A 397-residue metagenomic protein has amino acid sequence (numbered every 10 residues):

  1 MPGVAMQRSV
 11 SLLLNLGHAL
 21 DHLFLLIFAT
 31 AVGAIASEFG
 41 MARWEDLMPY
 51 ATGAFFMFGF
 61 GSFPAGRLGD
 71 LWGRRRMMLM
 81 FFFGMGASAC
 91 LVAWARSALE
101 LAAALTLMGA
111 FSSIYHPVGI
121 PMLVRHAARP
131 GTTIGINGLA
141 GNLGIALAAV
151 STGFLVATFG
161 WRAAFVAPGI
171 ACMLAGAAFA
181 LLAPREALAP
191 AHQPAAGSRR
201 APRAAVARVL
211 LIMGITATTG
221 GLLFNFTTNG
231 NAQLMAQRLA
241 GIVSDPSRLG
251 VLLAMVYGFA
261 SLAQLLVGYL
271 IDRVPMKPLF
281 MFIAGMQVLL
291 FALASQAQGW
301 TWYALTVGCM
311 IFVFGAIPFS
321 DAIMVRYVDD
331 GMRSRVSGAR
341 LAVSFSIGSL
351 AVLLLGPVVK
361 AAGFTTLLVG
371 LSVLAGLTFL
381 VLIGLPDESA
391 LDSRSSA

Functional and structural regions predicted by a protein language model:
L26, A54-F63, I145-A146, Y257-L265 (+1 more regions): Residue-level signature of mid-helix packing/kink "hotspots" within the transmembrane helices of 12-pass Major
F28-A29, R208-S261: Extracytoplasmic gate region of multi-pass secondary transporters
A31-G59, S244-V251: Extracellular/periplasmic helix-loop-helix junction of adjacent transmembrane segments in MFS-like secondary
F60-R96, I271-V274: Conserved MFS/SLC helix-loop-helix module at the cytosolic interface between two early adjacent transmembrane helices
A104-G141: Cytoplasmic helix-loop-helix junction between adjacent transmembrane helices in 12-TM secondary transporters
N137-P184: Helix-loop-helix hairpin linking two adjacent transmembrane segments in secondary transporters
V274-S320: C-terminal transmembrane helical hairpin of 12-TM major facilitator-type secondary transporters
Y327, G331-A362: A late C-terminal transmembrane helix in Major Facilitator Superfamily
